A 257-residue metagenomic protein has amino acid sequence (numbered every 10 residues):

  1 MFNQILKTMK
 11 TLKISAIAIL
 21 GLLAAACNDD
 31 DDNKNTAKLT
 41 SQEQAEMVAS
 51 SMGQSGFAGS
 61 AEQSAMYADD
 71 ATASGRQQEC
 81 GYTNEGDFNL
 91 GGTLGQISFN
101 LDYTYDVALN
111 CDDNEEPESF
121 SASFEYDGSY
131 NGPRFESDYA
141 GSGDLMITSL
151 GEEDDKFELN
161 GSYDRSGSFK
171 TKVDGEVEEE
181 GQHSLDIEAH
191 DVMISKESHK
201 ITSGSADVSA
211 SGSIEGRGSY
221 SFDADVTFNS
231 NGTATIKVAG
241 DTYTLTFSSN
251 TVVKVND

Functional and structural regions predicted by a protein language model:
M1-K10: N-terminal secretory signal peptides that target proteins for export/translocation
K10-I17: Sec-dependent signal peptide recognition, specifically the positively charged N-region followed immediately by
L23-A26: C-terminal motif of bacterial Sec signal peptides marking the signal peptidase cleavage site
D30-D257: Low-complexity, intrinsically disordered segments exposed to solvent
